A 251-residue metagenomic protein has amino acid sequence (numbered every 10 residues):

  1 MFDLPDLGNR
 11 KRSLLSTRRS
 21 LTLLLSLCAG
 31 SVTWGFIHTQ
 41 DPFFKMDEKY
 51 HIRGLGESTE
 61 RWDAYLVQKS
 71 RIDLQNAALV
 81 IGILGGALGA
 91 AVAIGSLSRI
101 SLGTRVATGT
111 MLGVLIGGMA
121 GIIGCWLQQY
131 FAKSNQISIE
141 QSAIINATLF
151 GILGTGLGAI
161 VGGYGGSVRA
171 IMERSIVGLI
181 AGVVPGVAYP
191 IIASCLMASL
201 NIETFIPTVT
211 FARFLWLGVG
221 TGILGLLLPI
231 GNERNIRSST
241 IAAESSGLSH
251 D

Functional and structural regions predicted by a protein language model:
F2-D251: Juxtamembrane/disordered regions of integral membrane proteins
